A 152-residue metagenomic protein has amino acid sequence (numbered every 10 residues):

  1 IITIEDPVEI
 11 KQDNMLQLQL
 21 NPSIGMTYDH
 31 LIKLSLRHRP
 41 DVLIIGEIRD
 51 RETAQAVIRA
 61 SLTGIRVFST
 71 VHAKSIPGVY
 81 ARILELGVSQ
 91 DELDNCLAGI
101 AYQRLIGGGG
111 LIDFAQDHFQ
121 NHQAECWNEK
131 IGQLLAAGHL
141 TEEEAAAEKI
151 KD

Functional and structural regions predicted by a protein language model:
I1-D152: Short, flexible helix-loop junctions that flank or precede catalytic/ligand sites
